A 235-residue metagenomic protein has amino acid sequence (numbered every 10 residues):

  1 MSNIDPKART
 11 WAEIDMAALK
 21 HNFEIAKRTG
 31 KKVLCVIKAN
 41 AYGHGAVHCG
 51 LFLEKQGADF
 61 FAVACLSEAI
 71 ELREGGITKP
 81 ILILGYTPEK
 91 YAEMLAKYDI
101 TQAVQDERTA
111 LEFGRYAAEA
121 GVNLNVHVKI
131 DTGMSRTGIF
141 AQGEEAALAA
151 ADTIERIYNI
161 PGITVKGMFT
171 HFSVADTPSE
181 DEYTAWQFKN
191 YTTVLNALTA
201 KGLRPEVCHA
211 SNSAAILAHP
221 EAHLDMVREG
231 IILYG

Functional and structural regions predicted by a protein language model:
N3-P6, T10-E13, A18-H21, K31-H209 (+1 more regions): Active-site-proximal beta-alpha core segment in soluble small-molecule metabolic enzymes
E24: Histidine/acidic residue-rich metal-binding segments in metalloenzymes
L217-G235: Active-site loop ensemble at the mouth of alpha/beta enzyme cores that anchors a bound cofactor
